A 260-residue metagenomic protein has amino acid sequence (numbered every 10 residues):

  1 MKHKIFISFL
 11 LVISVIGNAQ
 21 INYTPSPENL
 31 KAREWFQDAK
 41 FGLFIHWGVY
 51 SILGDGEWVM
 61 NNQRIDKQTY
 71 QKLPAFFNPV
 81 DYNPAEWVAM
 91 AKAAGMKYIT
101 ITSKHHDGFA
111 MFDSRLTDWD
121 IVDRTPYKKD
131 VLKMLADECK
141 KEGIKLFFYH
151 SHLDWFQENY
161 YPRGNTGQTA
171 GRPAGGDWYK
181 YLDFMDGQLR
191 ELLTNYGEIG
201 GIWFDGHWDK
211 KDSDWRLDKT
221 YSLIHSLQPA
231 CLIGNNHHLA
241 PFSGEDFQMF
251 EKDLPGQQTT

Functional and structural regions predicted by a protein language model:
M1-I21: Bacterial Sec-dependent N-terminal signal peptides
Q20-T260: Mature catalytic domains of secreted/periplasmic carbohydrate-active enzymes
